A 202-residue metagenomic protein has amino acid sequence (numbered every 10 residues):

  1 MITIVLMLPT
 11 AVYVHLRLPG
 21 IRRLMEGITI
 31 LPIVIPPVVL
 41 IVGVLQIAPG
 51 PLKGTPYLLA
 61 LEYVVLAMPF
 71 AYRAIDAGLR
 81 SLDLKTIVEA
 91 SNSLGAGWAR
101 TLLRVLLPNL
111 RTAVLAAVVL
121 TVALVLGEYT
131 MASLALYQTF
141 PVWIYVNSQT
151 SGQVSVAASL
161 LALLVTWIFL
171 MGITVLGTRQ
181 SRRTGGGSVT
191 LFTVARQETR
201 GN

Functional and structural regions predicted by a protein language model:
M1-R80, N109-Y129, Q153-T178, T199-N202: Membrane-water interface segments at the C-terminal ends of transmembrane alpha-helices in multi-pass inner-membrane
R17, E89-L110: Short helix-to-coil transition segments within interhelical loops that connect adjacent transmembrane helices
L82-I87: Short glycine/proline-centered loop/turn elements that form peptide/ligand docking sites
E89, T139, S159: Ca2+-coordinating acidic residues in Ca2+-binding motifs
L102, V146, S159: Short functional hotspots where side chains directly engage DNA or cofactors
V125-Q153, G186-F192: Glycine-rich helix-loop "coupling/hinge" segments at transmembrane-helix boundaries in multipass transporters
G177-N202: Short cytosolic juxtamembrane segments of multi-pass membrane proteins
